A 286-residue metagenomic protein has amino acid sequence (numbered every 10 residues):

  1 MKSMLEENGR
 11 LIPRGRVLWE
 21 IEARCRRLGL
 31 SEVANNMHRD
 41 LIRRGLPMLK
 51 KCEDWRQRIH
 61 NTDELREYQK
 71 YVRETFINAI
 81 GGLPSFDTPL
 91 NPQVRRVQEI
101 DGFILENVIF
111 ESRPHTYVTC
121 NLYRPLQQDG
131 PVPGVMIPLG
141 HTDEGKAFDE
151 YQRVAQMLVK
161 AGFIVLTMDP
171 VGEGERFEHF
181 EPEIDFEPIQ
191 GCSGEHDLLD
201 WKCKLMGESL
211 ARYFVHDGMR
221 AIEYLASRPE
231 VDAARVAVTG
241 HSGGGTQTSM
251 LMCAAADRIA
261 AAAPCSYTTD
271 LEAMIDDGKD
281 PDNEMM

Functional and structural regions predicted by a protein language model:
M4-C52, Q57-I59: Preferential activation on post-signal-peptide N-terminal prodomains/segments of secreted or lumenal proteins
R39-L122: Non-catalytic accessory segments flanking enzyme active sites
D63, Q156, S249-M250: Alpha-helical segments flanking ligand/cofactor-binding loops in enzyme cores
I100, H115-V118, P125-V135, H141: Proline/glycine-enriched tight loop/beta-turn segments at coil->beta junctions that connect or precede beta-strands
F110-P114, R124-L126, L139-T142, G172 (+2 more regions): Short, flexible loop/turn elements at secondary-structure junctions
D129-M219, Y224-A226, T268-G278: Cap/lid segment of the alpha/beta-hydrolase catalytic domain
T142, A161, R220-M286: Primarily recognizes the serine-hydrolase "nucleophile elbow" in alpha/beta-hydrolase and SGNH/GDSL folds
